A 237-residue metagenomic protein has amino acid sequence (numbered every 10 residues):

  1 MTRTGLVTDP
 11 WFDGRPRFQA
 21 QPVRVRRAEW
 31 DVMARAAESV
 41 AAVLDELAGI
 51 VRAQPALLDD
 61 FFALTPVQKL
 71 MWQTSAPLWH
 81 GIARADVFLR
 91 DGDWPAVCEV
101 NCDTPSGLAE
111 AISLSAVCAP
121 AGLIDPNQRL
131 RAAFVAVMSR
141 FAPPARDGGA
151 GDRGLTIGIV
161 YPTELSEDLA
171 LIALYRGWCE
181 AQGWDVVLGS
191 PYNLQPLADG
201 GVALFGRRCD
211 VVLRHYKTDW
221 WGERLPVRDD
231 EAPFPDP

Functional and structural regions predicted by a protein language model:
M1-P237: Preference for protein termini
